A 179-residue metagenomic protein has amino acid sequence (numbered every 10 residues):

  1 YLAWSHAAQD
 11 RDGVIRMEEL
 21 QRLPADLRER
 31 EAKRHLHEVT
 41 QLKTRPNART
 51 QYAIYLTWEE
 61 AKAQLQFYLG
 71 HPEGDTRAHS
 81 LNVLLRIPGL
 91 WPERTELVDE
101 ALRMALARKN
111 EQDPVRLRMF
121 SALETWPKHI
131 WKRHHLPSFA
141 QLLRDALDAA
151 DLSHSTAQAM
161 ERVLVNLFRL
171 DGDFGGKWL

Functional and structural regions predicted by a protein language model:
Y1-L179: Alpha-helical structural signal with a strong bias for long, charge-/Ser/Thr/Gly-rich, low-complexity C-terminal tracts
